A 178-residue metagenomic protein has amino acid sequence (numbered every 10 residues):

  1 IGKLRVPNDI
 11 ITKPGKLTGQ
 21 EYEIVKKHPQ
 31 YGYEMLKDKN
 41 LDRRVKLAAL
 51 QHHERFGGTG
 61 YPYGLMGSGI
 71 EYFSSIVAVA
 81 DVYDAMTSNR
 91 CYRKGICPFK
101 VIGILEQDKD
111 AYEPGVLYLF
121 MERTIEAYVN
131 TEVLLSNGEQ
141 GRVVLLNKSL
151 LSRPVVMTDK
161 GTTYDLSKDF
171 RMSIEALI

Functional and structural regions predicted by a protein language model:
I1-I178: Histidine- and acidic-residue-rich, metal-dependent catalytic cores
